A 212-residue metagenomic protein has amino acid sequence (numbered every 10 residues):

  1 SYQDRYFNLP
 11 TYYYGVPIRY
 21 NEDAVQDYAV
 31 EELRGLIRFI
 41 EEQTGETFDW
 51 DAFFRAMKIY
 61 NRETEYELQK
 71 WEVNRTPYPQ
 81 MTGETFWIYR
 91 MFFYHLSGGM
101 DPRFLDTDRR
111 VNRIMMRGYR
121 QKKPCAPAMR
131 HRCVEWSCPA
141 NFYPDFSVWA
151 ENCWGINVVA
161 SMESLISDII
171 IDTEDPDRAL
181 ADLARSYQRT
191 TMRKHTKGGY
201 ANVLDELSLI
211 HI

Functional and structural regions predicted by a protein language model:
S1-F39: Gly/lys/ser-thr-rich phosphate-binding loops in alpha/beta enzymes that coordinate phosphoanhydride or phosphate groups
S1-Y14, M129-R130, F142-Y143, C153 (+3 more regions): Catalytic cores of TIM-barrel enzymes
Y20-Y28, F48, C138, H195: Conserved aromatic-histidine-acidic binding/catalytic patches
V30, R34, A201-S208: Amphipathic, non-transmembrane alpha-helical secondary structure
R38-V158, M162-D172: A charged, amphipathic alpha-helical module
E41-K58, R185-D205: Extended, charge-rich low-complexity interaction segments
I156, A160-N202: Flexible internal linker/loop segments at domain or repeat junctions
I210-I212: Conserved small/polar residues in nucleotide/adenosyl-binding loops
